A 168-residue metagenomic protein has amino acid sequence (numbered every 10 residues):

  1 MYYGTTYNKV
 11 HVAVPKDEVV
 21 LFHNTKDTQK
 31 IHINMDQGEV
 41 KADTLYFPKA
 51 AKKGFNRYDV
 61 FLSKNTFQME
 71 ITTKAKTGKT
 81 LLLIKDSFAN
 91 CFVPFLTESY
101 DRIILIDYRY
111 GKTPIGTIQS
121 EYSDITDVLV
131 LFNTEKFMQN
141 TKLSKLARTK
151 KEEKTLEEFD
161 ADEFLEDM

Functional and structural regions predicted by a protein language model:
M1-M168: Extracellular glycan-modifying ectodomains
